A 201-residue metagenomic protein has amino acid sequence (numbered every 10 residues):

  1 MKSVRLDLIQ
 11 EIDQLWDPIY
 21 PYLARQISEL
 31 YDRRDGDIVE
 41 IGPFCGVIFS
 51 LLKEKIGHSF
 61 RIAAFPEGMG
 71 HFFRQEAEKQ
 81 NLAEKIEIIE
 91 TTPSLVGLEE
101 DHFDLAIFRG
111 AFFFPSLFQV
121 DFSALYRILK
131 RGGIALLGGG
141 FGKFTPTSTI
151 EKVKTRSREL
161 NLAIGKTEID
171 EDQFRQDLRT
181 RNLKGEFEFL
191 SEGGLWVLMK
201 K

Functional and structural regions predicted by a protein language model:
M1-P21: Class I SAM-dependent methyltransferase Rossmann-like catalytic core, especially the SAM/SAH-binding loop
D17-D35: Conserved alpha-helix/loop element of class I SAM-dependent methyltransferases that forms part of the SAM/SAH-binding
V39-L95: Class I SAM-dependent methyltransferase SAM/SAH-binding core
S94-A106: A short acidic, Gly/Pro-enriched loop at the edge of an enzyme's catalytic core that lines a small-molecule cofactor
D104-Q119: A short SAM/SAH-binding and catalytic strip from SAM-dependent methyltransferases
Q119-I134: A short glycine-rich, Lys/Arg-flanked "PGG" loop and its adjoining helix->strand segment in the class I
L136-N161: Conserved class I S-adenosyl-L-methionine
I164-N182: Short alpha-helix
